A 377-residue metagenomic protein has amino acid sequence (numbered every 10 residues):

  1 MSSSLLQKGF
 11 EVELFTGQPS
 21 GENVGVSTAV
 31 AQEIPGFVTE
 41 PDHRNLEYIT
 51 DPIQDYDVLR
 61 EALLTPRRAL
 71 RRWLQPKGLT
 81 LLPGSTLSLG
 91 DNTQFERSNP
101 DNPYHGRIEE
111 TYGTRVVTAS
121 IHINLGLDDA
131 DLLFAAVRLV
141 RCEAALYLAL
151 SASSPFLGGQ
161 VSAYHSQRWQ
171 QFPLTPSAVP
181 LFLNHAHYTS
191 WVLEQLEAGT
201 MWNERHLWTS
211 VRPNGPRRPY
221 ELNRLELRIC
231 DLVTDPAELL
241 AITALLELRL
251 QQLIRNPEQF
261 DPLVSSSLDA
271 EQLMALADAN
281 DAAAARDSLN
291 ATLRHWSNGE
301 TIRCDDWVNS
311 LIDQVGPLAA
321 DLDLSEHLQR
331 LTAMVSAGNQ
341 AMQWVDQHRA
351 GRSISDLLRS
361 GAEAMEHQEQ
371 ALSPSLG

Functional and structural regions predicted by a protein language model:
M1-L79, N92-Q94, D101-H105, Q170-G377: C-terminal accessory/tail domains of diverse enzymes
P83-R97: Helix-terminus loop motifs that line ligand-binding clefts
G84, S88, Y104-A119, L125-Y188: Metal-dependent DNA replication initiation modules
